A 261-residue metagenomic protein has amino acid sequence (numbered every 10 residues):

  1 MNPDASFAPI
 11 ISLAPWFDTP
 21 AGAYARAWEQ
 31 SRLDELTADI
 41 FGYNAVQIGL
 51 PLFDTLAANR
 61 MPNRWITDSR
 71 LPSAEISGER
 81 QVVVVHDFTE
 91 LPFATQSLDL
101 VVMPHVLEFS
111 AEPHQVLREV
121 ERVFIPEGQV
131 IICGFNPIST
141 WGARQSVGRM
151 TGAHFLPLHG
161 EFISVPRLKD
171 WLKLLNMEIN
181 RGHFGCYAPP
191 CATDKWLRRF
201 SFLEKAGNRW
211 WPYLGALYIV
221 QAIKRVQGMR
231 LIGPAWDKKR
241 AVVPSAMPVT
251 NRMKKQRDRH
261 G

Functional and structural regions predicted by a protein language model:
M1-D39: Class I SAM-dependent methyltransferase Rossmann-like catalytic core, especially the SAM/SAH-binding loop
S31, E35-L91: Class I SAM-dependent methyltransferase SAM/SAH-binding core
T89-V101: A short acidic, Gly/Pro-enriched loop at the edge of an enzyme's catalytic core that lines a small-molecule cofactor
H114-Q129: A short glycine-rich, Lys/Arg-flanked "PGG" loop and its adjoining helix->strand segment in the class I
Q129-H159: Conserved class I S-adenosyl-L-methionine
H159-G182: Short alpha-helix
E178-E204, L214: Conserved catalytic loop of SAM-dependent methyltransferase domains
F202-G261: C-terminal lobe and adjacent flexible extensions of AdoMet/dcAdoMet transferase-like proteins
